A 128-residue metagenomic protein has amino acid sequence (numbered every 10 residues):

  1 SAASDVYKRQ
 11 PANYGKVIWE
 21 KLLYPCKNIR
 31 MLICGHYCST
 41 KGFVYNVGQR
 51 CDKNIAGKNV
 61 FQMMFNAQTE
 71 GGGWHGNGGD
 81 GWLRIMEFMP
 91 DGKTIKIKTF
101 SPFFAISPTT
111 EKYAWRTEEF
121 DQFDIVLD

Functional and structural regions predicted by a protein language model:
A2-Y7: Short, small-residue-biased leader/transition segments that mark boundaries at the very start of proteins
K8-G92: Conserved beta-sheet core of the metallophosphoesterase superfamily
H75-D128: A short C-terminal boundary segment appended to hydrolase-like catalytic domains
